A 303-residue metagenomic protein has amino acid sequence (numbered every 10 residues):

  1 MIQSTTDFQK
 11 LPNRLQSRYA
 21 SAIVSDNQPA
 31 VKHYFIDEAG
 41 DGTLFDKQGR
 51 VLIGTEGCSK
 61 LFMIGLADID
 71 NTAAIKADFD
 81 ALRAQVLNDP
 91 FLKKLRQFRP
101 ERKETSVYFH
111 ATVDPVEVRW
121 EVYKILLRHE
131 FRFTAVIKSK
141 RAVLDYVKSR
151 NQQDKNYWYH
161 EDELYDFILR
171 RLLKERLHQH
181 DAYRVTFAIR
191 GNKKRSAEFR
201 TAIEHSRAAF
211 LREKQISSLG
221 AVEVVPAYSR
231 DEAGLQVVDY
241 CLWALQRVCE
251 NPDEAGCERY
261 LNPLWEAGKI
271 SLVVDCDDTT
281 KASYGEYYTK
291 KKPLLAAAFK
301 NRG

Functional and structural regions predicted by a protein language model:
M1-G303: Phosphate-ester processing/binding pockets and catalytic centers
